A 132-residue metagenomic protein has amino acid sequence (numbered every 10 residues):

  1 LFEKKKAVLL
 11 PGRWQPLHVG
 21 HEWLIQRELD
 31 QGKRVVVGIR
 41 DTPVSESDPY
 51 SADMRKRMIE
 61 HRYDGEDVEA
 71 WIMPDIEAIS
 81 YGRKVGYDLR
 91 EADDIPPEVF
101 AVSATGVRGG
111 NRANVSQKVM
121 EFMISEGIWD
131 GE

Functional and structural regions predicted by a protein language model:
L1-E132: Nucleotidyltransferase catalytic core that binds NTPs
